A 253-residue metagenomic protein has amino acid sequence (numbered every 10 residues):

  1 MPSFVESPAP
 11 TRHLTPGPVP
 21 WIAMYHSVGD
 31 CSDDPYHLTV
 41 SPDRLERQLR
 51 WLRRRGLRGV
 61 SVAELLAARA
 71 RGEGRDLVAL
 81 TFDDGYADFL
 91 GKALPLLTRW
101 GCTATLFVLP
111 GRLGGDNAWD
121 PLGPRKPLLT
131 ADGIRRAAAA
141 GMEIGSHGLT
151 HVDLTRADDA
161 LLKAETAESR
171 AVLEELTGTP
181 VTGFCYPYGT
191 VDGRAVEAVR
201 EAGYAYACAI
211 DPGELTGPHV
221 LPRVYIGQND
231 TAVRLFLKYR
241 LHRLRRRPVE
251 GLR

Functional and structural regions predicted by a protein language model:
P2-T81, A87-L90, R156-R253: C-terminal active-site subregion of NodB/CE4 polysaccharide deacetylases
E6-P10, L90-K92, D120-A139: Alpha-helical scaffolding within the catalytic cores of extracellular/periplasmic polymer-degrading hydrolases
T15-G17, R53, P95-G101, P127-S146 (+1 more regions): Acidic (Asp/Glu)-rich catalytic clusters
A23, S27, E143-H151: Histidine-centered catalytic micro-motifs
V28-C31, G111-R112, T150-D153: A short, flexible beta-alpha/helix-coil linker loop
T81-F82, G145: Generic enzyme active-site microenvironment
G101-G123: A short, conserved beta-to-alpha structural element at the edge of catalytic cores that scaffolds binding
G115-R125, H151-D159: Surface-exposed cleft-lining segments at the edges of enzyme active sites
